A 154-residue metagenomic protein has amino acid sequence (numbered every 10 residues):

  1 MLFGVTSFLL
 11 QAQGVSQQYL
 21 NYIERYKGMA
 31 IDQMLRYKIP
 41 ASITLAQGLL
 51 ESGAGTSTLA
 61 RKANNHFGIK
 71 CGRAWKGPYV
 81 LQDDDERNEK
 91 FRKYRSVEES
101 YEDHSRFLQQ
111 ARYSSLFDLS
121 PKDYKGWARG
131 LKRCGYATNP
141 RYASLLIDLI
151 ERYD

Functional and structural regions predicted by a protein language model:
G4, F8-D154: Catalytic cores of secreted/periplasmic lytic hydrolases that degrade extracellular macromolecules
